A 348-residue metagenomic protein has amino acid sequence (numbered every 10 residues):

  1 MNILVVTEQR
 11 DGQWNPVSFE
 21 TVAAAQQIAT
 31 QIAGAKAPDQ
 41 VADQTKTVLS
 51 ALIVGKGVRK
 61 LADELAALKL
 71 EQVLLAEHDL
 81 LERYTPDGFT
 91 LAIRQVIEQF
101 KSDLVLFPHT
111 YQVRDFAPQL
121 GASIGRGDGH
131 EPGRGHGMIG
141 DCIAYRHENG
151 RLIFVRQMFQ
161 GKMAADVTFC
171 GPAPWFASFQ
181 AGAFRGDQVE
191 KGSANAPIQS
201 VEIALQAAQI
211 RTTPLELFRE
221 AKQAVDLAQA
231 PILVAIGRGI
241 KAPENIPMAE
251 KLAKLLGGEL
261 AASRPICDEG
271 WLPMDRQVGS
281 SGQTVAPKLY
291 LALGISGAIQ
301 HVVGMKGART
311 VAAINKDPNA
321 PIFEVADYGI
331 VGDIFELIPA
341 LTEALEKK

Functional and structural regions predicted by a protein language model:
M1-K348: N-terminal glycine-rich FAD/FM-binding segment characteristic of electron-transfer flavoproteins
